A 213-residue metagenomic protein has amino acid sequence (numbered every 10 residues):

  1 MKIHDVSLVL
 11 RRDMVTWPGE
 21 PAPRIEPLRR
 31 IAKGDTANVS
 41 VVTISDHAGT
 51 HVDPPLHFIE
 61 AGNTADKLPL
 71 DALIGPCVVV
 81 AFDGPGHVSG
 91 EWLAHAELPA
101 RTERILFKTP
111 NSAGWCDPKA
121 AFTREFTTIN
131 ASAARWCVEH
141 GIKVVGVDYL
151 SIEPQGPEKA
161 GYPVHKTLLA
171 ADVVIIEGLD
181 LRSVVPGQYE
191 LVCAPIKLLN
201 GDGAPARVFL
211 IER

Functional and structural regions predicted by a protein language model:
M1-R213: Active-/binding-site microenvironments in catalytic and ligand-binding cores
